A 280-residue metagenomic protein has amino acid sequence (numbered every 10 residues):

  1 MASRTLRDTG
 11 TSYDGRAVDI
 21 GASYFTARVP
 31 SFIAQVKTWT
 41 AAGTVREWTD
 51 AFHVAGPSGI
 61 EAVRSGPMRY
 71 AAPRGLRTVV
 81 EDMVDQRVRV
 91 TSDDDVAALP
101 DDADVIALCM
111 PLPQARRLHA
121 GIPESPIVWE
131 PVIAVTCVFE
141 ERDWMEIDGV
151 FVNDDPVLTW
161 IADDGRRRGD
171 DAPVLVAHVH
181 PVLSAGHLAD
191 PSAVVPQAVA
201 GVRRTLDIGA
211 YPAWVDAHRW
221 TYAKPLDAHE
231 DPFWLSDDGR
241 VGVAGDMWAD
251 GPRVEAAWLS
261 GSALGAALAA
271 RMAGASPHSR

Functional and structural regions predicted by a protein language model:
A2-H53: N-terminal FAD cofactor-binding segment of flavoenzymes
S3-Y13, I20, D170-R280: Conserved flavin/dinucleotide-binding core of flavoenzymes
R4-T11, A27, F32, E47 (+4 more regions): Catalytic phosphate/metal-binding cores of nucleic-acid and nucleotide-processing enzymes, i.e., regions that mediate
R7-G10, D14-G15, A103-F151, I208-A210: Central helical "cap/lid" subdomain
F25, M83, A107-C109, C137 (+4 more regions): Generic structural signal for small/hydrophobic residues in well-ordered secondary structure, especially within
G59-D102: Helical element adjacent to the flavin cofactor pocket in flavoenzyme catalytic cores
V90-S92, L108, V243: A structural signal for the hydrophobic beta-strands that form the central parallel beta-sheet of Rossmann-like
R142-E146, R166-D170, A185: Short helix-loop capping/hinge motifs at secondary-structure junctions, enriched in acidic/polar residues
